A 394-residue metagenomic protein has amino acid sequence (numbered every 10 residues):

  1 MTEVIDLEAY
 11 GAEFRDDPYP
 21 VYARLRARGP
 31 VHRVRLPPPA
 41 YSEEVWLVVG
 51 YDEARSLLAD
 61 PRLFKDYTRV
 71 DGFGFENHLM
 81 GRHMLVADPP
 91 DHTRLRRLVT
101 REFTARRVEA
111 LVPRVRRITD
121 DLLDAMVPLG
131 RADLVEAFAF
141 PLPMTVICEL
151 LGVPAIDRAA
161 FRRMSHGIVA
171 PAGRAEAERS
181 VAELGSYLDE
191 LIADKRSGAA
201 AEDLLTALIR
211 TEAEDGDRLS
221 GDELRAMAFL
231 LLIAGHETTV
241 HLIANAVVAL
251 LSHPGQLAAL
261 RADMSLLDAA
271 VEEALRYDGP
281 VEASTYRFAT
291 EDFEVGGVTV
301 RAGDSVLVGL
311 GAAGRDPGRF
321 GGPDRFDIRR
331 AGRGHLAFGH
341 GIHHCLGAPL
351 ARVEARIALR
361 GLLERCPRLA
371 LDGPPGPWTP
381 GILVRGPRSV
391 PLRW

Functional and structural regions predicted by a protein language model:
M1-W394: Cytochrome P450
